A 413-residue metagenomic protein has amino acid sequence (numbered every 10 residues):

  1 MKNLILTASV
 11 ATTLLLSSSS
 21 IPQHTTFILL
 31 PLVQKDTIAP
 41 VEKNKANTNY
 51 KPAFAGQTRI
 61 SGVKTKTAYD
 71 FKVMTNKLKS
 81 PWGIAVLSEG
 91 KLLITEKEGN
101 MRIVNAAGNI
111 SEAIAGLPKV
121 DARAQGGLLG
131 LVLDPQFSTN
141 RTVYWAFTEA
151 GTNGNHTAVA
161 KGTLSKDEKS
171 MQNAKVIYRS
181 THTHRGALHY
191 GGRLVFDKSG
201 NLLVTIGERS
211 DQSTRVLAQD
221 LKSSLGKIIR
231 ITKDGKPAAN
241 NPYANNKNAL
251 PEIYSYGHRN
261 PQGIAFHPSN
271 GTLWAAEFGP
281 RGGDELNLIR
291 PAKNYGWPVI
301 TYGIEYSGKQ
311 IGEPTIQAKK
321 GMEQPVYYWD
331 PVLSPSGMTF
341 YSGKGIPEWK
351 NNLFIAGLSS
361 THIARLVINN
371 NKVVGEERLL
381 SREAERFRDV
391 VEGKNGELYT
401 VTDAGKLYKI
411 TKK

Functional and structural regions predicted by a protein language model:
M1-L4: Positively charged n-region of N-terminal signal peptides that target proteins for export
V10-F27, P31-K35: Bacterial Sec-dependent signal peptides at the C-terminal "C-region" and cleavage site
L30-T205, D211-Q212, G263-F266, T272-A275 (+3 more regions): Acidic, Gly/Ser/Thr-rich repeat motifs that build Ca2+-stabilized beta-propeller blades
N105-A106, G162-K169, I229-A239, I289-G296 (+2 more regions): Short loop/turn segments immediately following beta-strands, especially the blade-tip and inter-blade linker loops
E112-G126, A174-Y190, K233-Y254, P298-D330: Surface-exposed loop and turn segments in beta-propeller and other repeat-based domains that flank or scaffold
Q212-S223: Acidic/polar, solvent-exposed loop segments in beta-strand-rich repeat domains
A249-L288: Repeat-solenoid scaffold signature
H258, V373-K394: Conserved blade-ending motifs and adjacent loop-strand segments that build the rim/top face of beta-propeller domains
